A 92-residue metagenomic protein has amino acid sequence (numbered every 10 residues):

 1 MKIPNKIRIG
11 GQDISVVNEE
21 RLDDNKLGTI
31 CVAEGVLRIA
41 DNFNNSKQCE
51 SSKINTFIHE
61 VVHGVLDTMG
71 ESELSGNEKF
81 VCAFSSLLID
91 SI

Functional and structural regions predicted by a protein language model:
K2-S51, G64-T68, S72-D90: Active-site scaffold of zinc-dependent metalloenzymes
S52-E60: Short alpha-helical catalytic segment bearing the HExxH-like zincin motif of zinc-dependent metalloproteases
